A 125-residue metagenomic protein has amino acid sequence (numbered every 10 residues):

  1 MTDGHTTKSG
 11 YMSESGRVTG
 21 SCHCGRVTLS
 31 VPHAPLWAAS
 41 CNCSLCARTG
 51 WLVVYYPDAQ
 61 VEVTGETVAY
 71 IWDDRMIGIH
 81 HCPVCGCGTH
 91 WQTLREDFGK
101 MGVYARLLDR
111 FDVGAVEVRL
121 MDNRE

Functional and structural regions predicted by a protein language model:
T2-S21, R26-E125: A short Gly-Trp-Pro
